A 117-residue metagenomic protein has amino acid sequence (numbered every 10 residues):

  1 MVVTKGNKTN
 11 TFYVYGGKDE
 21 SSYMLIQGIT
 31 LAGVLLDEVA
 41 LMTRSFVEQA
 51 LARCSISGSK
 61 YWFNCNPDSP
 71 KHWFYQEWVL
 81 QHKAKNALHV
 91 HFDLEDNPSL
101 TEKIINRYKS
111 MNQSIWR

Functional and structural regions predicted by a protein language model:
M1-R117: Short, flexible loop motifs at catalytic/binding sites
